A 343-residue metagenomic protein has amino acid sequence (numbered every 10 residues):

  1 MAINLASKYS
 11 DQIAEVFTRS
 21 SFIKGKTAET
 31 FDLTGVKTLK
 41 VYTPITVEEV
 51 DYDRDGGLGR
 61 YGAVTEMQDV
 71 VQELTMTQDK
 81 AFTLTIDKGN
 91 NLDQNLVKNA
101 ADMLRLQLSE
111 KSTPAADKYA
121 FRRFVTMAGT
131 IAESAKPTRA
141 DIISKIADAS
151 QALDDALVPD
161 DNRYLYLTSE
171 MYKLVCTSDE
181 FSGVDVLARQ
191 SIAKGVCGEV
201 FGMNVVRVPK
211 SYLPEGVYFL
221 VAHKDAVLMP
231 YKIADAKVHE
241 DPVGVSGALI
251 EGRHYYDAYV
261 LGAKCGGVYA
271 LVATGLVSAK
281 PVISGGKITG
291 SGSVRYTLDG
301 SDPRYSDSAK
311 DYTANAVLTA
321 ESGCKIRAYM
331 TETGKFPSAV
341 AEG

Functional and structural regions predicted by a protein language model:
M1-L74: N-terminal "assembly arms/tails" that initiate or stabilize quaternary assembly in self-assembling proteins
G35, K40, L153-V238: Extended oligomerization regions of viral-like shell subunits
L39-T43, L220, I250-E251, G285-G290: Generic recognition of long tandem-repeat/solenoid scaffolds
T46, Y61-V64, V70-V71, T77-L96 (+1 more regions): Structured, hydrophobic secondary-structure cores that serve as assembly/anchoring elements
E49-Y52, L174-T177, Y259-L261: Short helix/loop capping segments that flank catalytic or ligand/cofactor-binding pockets
N90-A156, Y269-T274, C324: Alpha-helical scaffold segments that mediate packing/assembly in large oligomeric complexes
H239-S278: Extended, compositionally biased alpha-helical segments that mediate assembly or anchoring
A273-G343: Short, compositionally stereotyped local motifs that mark structural "simplifiers"
